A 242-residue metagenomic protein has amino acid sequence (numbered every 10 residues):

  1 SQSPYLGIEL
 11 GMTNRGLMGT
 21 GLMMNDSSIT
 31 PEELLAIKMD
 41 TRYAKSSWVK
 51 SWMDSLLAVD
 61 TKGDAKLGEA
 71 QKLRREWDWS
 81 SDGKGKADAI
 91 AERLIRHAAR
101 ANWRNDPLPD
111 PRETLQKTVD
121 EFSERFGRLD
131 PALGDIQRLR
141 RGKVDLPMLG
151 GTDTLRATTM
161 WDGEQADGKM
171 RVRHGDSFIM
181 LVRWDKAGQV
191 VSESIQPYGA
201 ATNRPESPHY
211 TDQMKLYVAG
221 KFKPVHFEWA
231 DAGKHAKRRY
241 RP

Functional and structural regions predicted by a protein language model:
S1-P242: C-terminal/peripheral segments of proteins
